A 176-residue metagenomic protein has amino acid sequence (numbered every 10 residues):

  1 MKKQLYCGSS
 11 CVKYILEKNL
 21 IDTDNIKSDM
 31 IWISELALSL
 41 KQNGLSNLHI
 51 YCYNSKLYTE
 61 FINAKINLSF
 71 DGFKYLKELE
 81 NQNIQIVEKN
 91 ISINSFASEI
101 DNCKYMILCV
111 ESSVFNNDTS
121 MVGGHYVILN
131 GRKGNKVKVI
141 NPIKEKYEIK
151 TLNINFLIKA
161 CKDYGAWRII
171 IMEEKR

Functional and structural regions predicted by a protein language model:
M1-Y51, S98-N102: Active-site nucleophile-adjacent alpha helix/oxyanion-hole segment immediately C-terminal to the catalytic cysteine
K2, I86, Y147: Short, flexible active-site loop motifs that bind/organize anionic cofactors or intermediates
Y6, Y14, Y51-Y53, Y58 (+6 more regions): Sequence-level detector for tyrosine residue identity
C7-S10, I84, L129: Short hydrophobic/aromatic-rich motifs at helix boundaries and adjacent loops
I21, V87-I91, I149-L152: Short coil/turn linker and secondary-structure boundary residues
A37, K41-N116, M121-G123: Predominantly the structural core of cysteine protease catalytic domains
I100-C103, E111-Y126, N130-R176: Noncatalytic regulatory segments and standalone regulatory/sensor domains
